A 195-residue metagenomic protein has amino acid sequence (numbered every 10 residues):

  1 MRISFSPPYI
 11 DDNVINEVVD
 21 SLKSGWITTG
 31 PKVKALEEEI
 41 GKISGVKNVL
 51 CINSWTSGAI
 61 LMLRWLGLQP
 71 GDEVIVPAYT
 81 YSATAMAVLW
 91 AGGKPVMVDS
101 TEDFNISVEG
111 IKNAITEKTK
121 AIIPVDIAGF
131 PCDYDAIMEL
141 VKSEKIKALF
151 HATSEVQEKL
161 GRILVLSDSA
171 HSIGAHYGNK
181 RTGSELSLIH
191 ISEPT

Functional and structural regions predicted by a protein language model:
M1-I27, P31: N-terminal "arm"/small-domain region of PLP-dependent enzymes with the aminotransferase-like
P7-P8, I127, E193: Conserved donor-binding loops in enzymes that form glycosidic bonds
V19, K23, E37-G41, I60-R64 (+3 more regions): Solvent-exposed, non-membrane alpha-helical residues enriched in polar/charged side chains
W26-E73, A87-L89, M97, K145: Phosphate-binding glycine-rich loop
E38, D135, K180: Active-site phosphate/pyrophosphate- and oxyanion-stabilizing loops and adjacent acidic/basic residues in soluble
R64-S169, H176: PLP-dependent aminotransferase-like
K180-L186: Radical SAM/AdoMet-radical enzyme domain recognition
L186-T195: Residue-level detector of conserved catalytic or cofactor/ligand-binding positions in enzyme active sites
